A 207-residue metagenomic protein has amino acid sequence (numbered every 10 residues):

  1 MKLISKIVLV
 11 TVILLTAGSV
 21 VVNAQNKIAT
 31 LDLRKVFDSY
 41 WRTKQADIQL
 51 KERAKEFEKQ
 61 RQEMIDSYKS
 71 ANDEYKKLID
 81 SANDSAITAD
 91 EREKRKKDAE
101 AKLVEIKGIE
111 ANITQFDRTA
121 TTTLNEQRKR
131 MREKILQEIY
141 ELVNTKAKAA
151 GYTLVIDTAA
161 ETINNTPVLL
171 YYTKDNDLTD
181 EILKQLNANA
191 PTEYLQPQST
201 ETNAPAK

Functional and structural regions predicted by a protein language model:
M1-L9: Bacterial N-terminal signal peptides that target proteins for export
V8-G18: Bacterial N-terminal signal peptides
G18-A24: Sec/Tat signal peptide C-region and signal peptidase I cleavage site
A24-K207: Amphipathic, charged alpha-helical segments and their helix-to-coil junctions in extracytoplasmic/peripheral assemblies
